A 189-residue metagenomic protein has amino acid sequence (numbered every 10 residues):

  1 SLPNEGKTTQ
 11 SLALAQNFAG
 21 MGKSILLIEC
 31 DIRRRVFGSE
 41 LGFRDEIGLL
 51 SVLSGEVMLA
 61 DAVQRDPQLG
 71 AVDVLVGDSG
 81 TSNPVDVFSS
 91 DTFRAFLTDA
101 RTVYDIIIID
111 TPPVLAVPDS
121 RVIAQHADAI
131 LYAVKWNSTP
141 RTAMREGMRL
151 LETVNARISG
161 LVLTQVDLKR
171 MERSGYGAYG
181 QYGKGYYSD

Functional and structural regions predicted by a protein language model:
S1-D189: P-loop NTP-binding module
